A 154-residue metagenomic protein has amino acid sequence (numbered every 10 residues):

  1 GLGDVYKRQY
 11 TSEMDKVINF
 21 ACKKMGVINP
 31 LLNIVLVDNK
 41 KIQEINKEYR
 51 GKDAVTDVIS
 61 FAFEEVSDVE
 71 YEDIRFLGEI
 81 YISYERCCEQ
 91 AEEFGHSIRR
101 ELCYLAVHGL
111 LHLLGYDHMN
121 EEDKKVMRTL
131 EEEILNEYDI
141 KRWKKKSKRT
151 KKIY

Functional and structural regions predicted by a protein language model:
G1, E101-L102, A106: Residue-level detector of well-ordered alpha-helical segments, enriched for hydrophobic/aromatic packing positions
G3-R100, L114-Y154: An acidic/histidine-cluster motif and surrounding catalytic segment that typifies divalent-metal-assisted enzyme active
Y104-H112, Y116: Active-site recognition of the HExxH zinc-binding catalytic motif
